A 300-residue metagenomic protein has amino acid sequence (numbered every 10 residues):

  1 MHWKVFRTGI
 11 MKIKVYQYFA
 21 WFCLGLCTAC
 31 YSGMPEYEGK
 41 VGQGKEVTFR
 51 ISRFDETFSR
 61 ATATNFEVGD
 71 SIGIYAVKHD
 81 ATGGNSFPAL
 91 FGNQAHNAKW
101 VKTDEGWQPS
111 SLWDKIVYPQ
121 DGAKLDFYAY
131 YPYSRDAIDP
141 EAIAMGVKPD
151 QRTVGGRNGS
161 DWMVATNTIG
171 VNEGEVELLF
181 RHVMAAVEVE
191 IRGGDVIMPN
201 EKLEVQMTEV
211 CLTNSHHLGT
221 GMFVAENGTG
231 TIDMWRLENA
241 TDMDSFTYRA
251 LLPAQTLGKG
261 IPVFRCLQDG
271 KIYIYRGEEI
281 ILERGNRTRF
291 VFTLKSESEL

Functional and structural regions predicted by a protein language model:
M1-A29: Sec-dependent bacterial lipoprotein signal peptides
K12-I13, C30-L300: Sec-type signal peptide cleavage vicinity
